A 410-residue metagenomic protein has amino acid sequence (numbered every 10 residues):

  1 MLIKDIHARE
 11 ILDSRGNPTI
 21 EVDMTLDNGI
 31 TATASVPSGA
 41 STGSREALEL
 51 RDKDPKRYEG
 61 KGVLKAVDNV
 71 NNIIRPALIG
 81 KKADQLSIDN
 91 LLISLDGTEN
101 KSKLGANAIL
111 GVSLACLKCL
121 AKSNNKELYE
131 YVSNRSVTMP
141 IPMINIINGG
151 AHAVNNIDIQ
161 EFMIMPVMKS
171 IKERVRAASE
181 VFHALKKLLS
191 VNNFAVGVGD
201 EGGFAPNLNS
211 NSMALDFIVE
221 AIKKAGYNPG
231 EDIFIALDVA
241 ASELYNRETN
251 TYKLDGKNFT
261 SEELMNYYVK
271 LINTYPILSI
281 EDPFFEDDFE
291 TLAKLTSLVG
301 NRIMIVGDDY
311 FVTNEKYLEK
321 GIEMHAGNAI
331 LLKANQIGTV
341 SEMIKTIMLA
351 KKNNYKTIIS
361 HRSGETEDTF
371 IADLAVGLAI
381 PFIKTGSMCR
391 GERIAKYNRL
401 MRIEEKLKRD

Functional and structural regions predicted by a protein language model:
M1-I20: Short, Gly/Pro- and small/polar-rich lid/capping loops
L12-D13, I20, N100-A121, I141-I157 (+3 more regions): Conserved phosphate/anionic-ligand binding catalytic regions in large, soluble enzymes, centered on
P37-K122, K126, V175, G203: Metal- or metallocofactor-binding catalytic centers and their adjacent structured scaffolds across diverse enzyme
K82-I88, A106, L128-Y131, K186-F204 (+4 more regions): Flexible, glycine/charged-enriched surface loops at secondary-structure junctions
V137-G202: Mobile "lid/hinge" segments at catalytic clefts and subdomain interfaces of large enzymes
E161-I171, A195-N211, A240-L254: Active-site-proximal beta-alpha loop/turn segments in soluble metabolic enzymes
S212-D410: Catalytic core of soluble alpha/beta enzymes
